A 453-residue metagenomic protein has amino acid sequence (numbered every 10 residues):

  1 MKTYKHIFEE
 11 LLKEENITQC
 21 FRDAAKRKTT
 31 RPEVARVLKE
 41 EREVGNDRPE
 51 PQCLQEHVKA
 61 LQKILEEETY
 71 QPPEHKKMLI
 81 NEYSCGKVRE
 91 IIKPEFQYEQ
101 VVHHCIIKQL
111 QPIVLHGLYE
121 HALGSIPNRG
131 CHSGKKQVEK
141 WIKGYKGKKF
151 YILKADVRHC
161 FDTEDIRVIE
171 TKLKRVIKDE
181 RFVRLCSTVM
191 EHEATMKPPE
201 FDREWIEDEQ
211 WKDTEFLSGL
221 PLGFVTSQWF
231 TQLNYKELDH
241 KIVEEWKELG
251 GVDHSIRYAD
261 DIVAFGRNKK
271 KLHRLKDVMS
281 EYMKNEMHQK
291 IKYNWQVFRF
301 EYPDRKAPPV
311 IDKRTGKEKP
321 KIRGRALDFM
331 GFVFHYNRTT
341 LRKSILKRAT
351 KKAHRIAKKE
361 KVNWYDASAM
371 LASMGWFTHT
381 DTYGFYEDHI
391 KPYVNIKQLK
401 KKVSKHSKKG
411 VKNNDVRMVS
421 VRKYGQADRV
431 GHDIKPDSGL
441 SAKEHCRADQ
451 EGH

Functional and structural regions predicted by a protein language model:
M1, Q100, H104, I206-L217 (+6 more regions): Right-hand nucleic-acid polymerase module
M1-K59, K408: Non-catalytic, polymerase-adjacent accessory regions of viral genome-replication enzymes
T3-F8, I107-D165: Active-site-proximal segment of RNA-dependent polymerases
I64, W141-A259, V263-V278, K284 (+2 more regions): Conserved polymerase palm-domain catalytic core
E74: Extended, charge-enriched "interface" segments that sit outside catalytic cores
K87-Y119, E215-E245: Conserved pre-motif C helix in the palm subdomain of viral-like polymerases
R417-K443: C-terminal catalytic core of tyrosine-transesterase DNA break-rejoin enzymes
